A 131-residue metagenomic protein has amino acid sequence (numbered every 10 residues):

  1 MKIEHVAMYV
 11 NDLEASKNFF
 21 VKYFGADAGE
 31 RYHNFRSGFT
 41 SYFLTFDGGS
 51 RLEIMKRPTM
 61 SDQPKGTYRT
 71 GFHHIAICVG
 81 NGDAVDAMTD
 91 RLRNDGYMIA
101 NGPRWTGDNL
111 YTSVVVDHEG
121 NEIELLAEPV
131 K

Functional and structural regions predicted by a protein language model:
I3-N11, Y42, P64-R91, Y111-V116: Vicinal oxygen chelate
Y9-R51: Core segments of cupin and vicinal oxygen chelate
G29-E30, I54, T59-P64, N101: A short, acidic/glycine-rich surface segment
R36, F46, T67-R69, W105: A generic structural micro-feature
T45, T89-K131: Vicinal oxygen chelate
R51-E53, E122: Short hydrophobic-acidic sequence motifs that mark active-site Asp/Glu residues
